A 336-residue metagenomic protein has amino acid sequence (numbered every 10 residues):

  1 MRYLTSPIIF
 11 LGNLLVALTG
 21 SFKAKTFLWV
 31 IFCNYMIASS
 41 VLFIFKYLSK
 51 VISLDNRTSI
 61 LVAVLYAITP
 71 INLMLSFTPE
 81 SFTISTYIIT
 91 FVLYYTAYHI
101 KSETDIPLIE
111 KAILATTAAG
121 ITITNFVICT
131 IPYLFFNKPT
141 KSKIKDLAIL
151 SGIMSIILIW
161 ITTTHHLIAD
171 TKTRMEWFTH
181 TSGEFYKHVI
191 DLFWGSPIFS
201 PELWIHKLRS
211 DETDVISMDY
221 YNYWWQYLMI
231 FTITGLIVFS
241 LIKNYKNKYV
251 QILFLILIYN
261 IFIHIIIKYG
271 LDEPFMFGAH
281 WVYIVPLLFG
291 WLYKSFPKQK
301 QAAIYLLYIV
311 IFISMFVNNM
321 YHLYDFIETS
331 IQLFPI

Functional and structural regions predicted by a protein language model:
M1-K23, F27: Short hydrophobic/aromatic helix or loop-helix immediately within or flanking a transmembrane segment in polytopic
I31-I52, G235-S240: Transmembrane-helix motifs of polytopic, lipid-linked glycan transferases
F45-I68, Q251, L255: Transmembrane-helix signature of polytopic, membrane-embedded enzymes that assemble or transfer cell-envelope glycans
F77-F82: Short acidic/glycine- and proline-prone juxtamembrane loop motifs at membrane-interface regions of multi-pass membrane
I84-S102, P107, I284, L288: Specific aromatic-rich, kink-prone transmembrane helix
Y98, F126-M154: Perimembrane helix-loop-helix junctions
D105-N137, V310-I311: Membrane-interface alpha helices of multi-pass inner-membrane proteins
H206-D211, Y223-N247: Hydrophobic, aromatic-rich transmembrane alpha-helices and their immediate juxtamembrane boundary segments
